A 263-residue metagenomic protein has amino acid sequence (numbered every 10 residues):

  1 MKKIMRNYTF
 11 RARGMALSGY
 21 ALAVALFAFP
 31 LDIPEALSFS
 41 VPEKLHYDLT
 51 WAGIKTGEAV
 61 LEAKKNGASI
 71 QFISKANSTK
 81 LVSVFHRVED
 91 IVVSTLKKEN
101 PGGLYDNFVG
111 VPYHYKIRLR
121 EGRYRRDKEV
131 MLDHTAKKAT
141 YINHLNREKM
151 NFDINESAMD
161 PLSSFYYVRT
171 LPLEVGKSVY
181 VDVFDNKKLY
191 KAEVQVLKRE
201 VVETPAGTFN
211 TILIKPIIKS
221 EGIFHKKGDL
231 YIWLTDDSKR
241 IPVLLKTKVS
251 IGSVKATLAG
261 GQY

Functional and structural regions predicted by a protein language model:
M1-R13: N-terminal secretory signal peptides that target proteins for export/translocation
A12-R13, A25, F165: N-terminal compositionally biased or targeting/leader segments
A16-D32: Bacterial N-terminal signal peptides
I33-H134, T170-Y263: Acidic, serine/threonine-rich low-complexity disordered tracts
R126-R169: Hydrophobic, well-structured mid-protein blocks that either form specific transmembrane helices
